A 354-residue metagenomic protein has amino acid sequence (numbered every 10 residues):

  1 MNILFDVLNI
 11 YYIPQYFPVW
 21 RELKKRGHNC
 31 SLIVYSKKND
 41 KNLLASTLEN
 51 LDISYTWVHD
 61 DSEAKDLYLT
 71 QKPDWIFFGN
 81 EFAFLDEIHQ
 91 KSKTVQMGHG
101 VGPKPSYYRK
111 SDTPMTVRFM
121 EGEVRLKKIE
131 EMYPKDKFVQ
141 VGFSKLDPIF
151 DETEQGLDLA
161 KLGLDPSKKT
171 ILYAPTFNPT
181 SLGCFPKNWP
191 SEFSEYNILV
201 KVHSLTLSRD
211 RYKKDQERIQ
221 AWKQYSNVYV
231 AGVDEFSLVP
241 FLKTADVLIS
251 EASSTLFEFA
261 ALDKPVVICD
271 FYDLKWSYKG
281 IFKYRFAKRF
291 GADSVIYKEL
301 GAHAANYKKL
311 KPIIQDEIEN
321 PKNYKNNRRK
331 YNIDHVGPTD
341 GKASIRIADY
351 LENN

Functional and structural regions predicted by a protein language model:
L4-E152: Active-site and donor-binding regions of nucleotide-sugar-utilizing enzymes
Y55-D60, Y229-V233, E299-L310: Short acidic-hydrophobic, aromatic-tinged amphipathic segments that line or gate anion-handling sites
L67-L69, S111, E192, P240-F241 (+1 more regions): Structural alpha-helical scaffold elements that stabilize or flank donor/cofactor-binding regions in carbohydrate
I76-F78, I88-Q96, V233-F282: A donor-sugar binding/catalytic signature common to diverse glycosyltransferases and related nucleotide-sugar
P114-G183, L207-S208, N323-K330: A nucleotide-sugar donor-handling region in carbohydrate enzymes
Q140, S254-H335: Catalytic binding pocket for nucleotide-activated donors in carbohydrate/polymer assembly enzymes
D165-T244: Donor-nucleotide binding loops and adjacent catalytic segments primarily of GT-B fold Leloir glycosyltransferases
T339-N354: C-terminal alpha-helical cap of glycosyltransferases
